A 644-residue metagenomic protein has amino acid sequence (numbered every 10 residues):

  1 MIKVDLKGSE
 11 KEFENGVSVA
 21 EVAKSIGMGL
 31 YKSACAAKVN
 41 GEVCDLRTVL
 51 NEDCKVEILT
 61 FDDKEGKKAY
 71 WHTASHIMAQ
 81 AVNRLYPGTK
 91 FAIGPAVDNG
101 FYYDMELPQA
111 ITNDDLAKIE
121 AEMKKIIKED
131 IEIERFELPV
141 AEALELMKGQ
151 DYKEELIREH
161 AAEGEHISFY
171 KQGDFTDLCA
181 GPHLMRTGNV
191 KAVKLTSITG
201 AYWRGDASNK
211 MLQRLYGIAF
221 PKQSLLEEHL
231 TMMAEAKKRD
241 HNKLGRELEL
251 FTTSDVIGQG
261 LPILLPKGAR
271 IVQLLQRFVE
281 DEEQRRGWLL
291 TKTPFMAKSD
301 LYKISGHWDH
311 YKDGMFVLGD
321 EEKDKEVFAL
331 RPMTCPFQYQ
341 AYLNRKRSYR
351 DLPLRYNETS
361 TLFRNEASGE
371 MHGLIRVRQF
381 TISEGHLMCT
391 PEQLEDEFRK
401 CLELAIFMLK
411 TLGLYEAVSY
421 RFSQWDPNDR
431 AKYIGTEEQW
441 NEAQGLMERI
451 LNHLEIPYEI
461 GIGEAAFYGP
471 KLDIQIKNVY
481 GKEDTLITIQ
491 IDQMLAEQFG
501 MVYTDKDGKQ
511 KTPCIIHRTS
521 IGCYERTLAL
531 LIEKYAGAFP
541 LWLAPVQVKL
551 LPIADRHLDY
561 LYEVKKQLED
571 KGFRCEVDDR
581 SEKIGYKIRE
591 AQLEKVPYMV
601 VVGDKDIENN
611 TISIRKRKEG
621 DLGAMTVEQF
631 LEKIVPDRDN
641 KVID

Functional and structural regions predicted by a protein language model:
M1-A92, V97-D644: NTP/phosphate- and nucleic-acid-binding module
